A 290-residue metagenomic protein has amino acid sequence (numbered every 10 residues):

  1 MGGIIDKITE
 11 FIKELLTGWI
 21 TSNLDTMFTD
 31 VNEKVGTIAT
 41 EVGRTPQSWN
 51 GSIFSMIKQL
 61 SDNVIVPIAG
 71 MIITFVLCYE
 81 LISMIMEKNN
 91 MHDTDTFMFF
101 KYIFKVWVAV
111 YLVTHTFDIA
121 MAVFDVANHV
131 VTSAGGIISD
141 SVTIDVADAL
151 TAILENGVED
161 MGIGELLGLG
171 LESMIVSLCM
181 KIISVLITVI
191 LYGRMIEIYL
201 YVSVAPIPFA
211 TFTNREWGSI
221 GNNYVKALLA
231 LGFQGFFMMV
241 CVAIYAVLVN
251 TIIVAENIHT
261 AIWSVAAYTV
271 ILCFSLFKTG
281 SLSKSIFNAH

Functional and structural regions predicted by a protein language model:
M1-G3, K284-H290: Long, low-complexity, intrinsically disordered extramembrane tails
M1-I72: Binding/recognition "hotspot" determinant
I5-I20, T94-L112, T116, I220-A230: Alpha-helical transmembrane segments and their helix-start/interface "positive-inside/aromatic belt" motifs in integral
L16, I20-L24, V31, V106-V204 (+2 more regions): Non-cytosolic segments of integral membrane proteins
V35-S61, I65, I85, N89 (+1 more regions): Internal transmembrane helix-loop-helix hairpins in multi-pass membrane proteins, together with their boundary/packing
L60-V64, D95-F99, I103, L166 (+8 more regions): Hydrophobic, aromatic-rich alpha-helical transmembrane segments and their membrane-interface anchor motifs
I72-V110, V204-G218: Hydrophobic transmembrane alpha-helix segments characteristic of membrane transport and insertion machinery
F209-K226, V254-A255, K284-I286: Alpha-helical transmembrane segments
